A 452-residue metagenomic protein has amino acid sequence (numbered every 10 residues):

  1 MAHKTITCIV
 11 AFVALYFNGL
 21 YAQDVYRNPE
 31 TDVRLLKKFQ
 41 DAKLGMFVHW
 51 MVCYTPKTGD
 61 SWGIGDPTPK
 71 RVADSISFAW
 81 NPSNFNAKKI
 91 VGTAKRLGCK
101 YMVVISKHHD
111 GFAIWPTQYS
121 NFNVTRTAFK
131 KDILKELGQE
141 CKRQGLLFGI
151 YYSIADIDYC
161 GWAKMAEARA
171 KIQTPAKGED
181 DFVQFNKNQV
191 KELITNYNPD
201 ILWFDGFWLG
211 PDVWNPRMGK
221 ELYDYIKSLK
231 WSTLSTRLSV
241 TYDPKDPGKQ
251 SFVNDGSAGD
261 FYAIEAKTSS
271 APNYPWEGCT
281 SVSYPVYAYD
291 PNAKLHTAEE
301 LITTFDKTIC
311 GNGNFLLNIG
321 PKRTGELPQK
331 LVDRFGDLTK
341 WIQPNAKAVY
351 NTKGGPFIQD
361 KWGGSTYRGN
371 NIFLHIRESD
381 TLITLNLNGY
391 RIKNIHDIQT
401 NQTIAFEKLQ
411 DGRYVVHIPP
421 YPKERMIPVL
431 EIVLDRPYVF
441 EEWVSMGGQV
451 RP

Functional and structural regions predicted by a protein language model:
M1-Q23: Bacterial Sec-dependent N-terminal signal peptides
Q23-P452: Mature catalytic domains of secreted/periplasmic carbohydrate-active enzymes
